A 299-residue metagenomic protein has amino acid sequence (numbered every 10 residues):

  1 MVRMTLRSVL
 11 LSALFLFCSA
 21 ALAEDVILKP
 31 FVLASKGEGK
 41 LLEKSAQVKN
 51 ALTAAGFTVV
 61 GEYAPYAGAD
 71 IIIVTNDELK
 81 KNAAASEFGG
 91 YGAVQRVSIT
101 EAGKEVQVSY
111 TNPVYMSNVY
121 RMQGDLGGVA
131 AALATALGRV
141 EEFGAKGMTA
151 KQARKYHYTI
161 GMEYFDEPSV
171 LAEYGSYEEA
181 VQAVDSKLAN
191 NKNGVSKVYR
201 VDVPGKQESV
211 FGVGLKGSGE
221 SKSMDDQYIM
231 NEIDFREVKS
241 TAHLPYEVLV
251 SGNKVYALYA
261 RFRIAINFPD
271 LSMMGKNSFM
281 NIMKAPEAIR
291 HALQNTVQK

Functional and structural regions predicted by a protein language model:
M1-L10: Bacterial N-terminal signal peptides that target proteins for export
C18-A20: N-terminal signal peptide c-region/cleavage motif recognized by signal peptidases
E24-Y66, Y120, E141-V213: Terminal, regulation- and interaction-focused segments at domain boundaries
K44, V48, D125-V129, L133 (+4 more regions): Stable alpha-helical elements in mature extracytoplasmic
G68-P113: Mid-chain, structured segments of secreted extracytoplasmic proteins
V97-S98, Y199-R200, P245-L249: Short, surface-exposed beta-strand/loop micro-motifs that present aromatic residues
V108-M148: Hydrophobic alpha-helical segments and helix pairs
E208-K299: A cross-kingdom marker for long, charged
